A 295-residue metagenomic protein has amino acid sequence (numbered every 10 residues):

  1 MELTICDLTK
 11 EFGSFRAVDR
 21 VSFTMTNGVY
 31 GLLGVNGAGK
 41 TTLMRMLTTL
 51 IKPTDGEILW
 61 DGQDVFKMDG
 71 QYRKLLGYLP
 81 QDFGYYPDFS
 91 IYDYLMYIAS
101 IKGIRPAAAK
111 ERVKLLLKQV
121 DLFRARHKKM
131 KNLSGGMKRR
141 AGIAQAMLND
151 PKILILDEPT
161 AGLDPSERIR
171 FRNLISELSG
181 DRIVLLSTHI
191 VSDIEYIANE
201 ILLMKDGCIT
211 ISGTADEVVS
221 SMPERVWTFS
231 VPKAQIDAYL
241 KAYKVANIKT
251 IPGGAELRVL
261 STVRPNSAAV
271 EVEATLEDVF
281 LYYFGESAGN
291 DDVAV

Functional and structural regions predicted by a protein language model:
V35-G39: Walker A (P-loop) phosphate-binding loop of ABC-type ATPase nucleotide-binding domains
G56-K67, Q71-Y72: Conserved ABC transporter NBD signature motif
M96, S100, A107-A125: Conserved ABC ATPase "signature" region
K129-L133: Conserved ABC ATPase signature
L154-E158: Catalytic Walker B motif of ABC-type/P-loop ATPase nucleotide-binding domains
